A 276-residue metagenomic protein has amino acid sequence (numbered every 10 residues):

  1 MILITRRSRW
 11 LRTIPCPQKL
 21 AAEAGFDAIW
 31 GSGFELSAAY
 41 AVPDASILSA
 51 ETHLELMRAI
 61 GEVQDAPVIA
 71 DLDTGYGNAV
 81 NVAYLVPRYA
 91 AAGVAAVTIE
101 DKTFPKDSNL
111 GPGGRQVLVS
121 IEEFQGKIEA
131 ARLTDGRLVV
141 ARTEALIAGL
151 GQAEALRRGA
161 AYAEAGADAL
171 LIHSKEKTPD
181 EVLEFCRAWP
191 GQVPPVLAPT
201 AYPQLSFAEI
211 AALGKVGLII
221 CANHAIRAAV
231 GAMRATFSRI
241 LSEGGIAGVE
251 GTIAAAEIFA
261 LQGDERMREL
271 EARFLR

Functional and structural regions predicted by a protein language model:
M1-T200, Q204-I220, G231, S238 (+1 more regions): Alpha/beta enzyme core
A225-R276: Extended, intrinsically disordered, low-complexity segments
